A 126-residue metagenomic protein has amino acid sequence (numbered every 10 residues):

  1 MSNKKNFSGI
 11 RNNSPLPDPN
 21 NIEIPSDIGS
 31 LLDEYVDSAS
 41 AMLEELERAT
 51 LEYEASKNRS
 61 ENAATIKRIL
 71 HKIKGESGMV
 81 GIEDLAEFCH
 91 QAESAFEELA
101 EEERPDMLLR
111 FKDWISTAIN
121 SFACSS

Functional and structural regions predicted by a protein language model:
S2-S126: N-terminal assembly/transducer modules of large multi-domain enzymes, emphasizing dimerization/partner-binding
